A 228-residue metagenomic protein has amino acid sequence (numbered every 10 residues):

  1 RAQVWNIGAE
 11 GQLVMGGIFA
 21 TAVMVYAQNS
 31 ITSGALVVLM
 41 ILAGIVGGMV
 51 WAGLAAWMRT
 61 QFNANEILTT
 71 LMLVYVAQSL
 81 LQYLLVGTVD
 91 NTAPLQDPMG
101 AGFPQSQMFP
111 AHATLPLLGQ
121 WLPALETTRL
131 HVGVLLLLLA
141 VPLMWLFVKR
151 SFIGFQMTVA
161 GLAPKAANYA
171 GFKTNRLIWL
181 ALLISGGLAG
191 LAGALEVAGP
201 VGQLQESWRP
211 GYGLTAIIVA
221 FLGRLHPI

Functional and structural regions predicted by a protein language model:
R1-A27, I41-I67, F221-H226: Single transmembrane alpha-helix segments in multi-pass membrane proteins
A9-G17, L36, M40-G48, E66-V74 (+2 more regions): Alpha-helical transmembrane segments of multi-pass membrane proteins, especially transporters and channels
G17, T21-V23, I45-G48, V74-Q82 (+3 more regions): Hydrophobic core segments of alpha-helical transmembrane domains in multi-pass membrane transport and ion-translocation
A55-T60, V134, L138-G161, I178 (+1 more regions): Membrane-cytosol interface at the C-terminal ends of specific transmembrane alpha-helices in multi-pass membrane
N63-V86, Q96-P98, L204-F221: Pore- or pathway-lining transmembrane helices of multi-pass membrane proteins that form conduits for solutes/ions
T70, V74-R150: Transmembrane helix-bundle core of multi-pass membrane transporters and related energy-transducing complexes
L182-I228: Transmembrane alpha-helical segments in multi-pass inner-membrane proteins
